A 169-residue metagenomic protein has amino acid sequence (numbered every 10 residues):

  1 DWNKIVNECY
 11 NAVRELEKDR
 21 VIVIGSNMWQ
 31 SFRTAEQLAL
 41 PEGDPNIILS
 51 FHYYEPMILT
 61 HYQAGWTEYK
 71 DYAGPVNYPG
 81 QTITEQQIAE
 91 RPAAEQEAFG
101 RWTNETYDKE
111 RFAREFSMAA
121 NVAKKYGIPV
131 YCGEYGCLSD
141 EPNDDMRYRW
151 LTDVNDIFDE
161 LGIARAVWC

Functional and structural regions predicted by a protein language model:
D1-T106, S117-C137, E160-I163: Active-site region of glycoside hydrolase catalytic domains
W2, N104, D108-F112, N143 (+1 more regions): Residue-level preference for long, well-ordered alpha-helices that form the structural scaffold of enzyme catalytic
Y62-G65, P142-L151: Histidine/acidic-residue-rich catalytic or RNA/ligand-binding cores of hydrolases and nuclease-related proteins
F112-A119, R149-N155: Short, acidic/polar
R147-C169: Extended, alpha-helix-rich binding/interface surfaces that flank or overlap catalytic cores and mediate recognition
